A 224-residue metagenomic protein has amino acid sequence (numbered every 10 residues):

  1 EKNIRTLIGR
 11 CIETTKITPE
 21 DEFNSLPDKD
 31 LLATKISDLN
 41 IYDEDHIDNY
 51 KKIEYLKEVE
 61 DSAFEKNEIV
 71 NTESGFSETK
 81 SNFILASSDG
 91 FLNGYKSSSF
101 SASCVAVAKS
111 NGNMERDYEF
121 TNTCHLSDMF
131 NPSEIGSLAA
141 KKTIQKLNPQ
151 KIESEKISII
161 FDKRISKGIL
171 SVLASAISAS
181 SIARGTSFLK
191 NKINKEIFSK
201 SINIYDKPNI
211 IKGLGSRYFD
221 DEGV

Functional and structural regions predicted by a protein language model:
E1-F219, G223: Active-site bordering "gate/hinge" segments that shape substrate access to catalytic or cofactor-binding pockets
